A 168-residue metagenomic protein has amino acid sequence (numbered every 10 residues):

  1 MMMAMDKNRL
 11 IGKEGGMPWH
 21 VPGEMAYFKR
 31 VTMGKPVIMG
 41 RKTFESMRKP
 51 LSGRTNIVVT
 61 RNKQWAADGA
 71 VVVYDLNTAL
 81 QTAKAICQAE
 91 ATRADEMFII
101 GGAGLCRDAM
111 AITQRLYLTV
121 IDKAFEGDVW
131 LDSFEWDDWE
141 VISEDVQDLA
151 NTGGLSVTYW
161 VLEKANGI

Functional and structural regions predicted by a protein language model:
M1-I168: Enzymes that bind and transform nitrogen-containing heteroaromatic metabolites
